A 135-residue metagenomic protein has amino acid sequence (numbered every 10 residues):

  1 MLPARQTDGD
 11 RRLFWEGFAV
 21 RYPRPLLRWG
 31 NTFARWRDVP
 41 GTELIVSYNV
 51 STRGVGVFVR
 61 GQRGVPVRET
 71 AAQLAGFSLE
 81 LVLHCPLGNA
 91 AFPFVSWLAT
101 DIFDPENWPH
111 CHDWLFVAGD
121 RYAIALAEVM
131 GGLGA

Functional and structural regions predicted by a protein language model:
M1-D101: Polyanion-binding interface signature
D10, Q73-E80, L98-A135: Ampiphathic alpha-helical segments that act as solvent-exposed interaction surfaces
